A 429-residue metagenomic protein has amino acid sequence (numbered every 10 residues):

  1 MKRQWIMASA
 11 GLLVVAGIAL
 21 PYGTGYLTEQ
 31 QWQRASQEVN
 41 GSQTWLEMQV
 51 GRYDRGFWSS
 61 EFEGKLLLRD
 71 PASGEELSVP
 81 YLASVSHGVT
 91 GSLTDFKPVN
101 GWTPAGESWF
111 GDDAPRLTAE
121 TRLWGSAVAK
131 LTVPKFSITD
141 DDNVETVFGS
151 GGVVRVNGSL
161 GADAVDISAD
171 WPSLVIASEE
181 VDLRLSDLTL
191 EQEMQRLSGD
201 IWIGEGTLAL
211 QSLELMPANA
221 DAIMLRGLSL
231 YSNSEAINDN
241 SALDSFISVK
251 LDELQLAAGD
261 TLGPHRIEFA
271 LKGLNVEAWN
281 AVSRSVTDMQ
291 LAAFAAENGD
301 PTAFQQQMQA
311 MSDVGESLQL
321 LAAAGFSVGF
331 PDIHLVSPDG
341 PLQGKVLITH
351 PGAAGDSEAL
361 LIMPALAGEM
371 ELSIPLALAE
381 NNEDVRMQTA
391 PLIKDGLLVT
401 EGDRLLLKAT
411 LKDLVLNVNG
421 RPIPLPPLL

Functional and structural regions predicted by a protein language model:
M1-W5: Positively charged n-region of N-terminal signal peptides that target proteins for export
I6-A8, A16-L429: Glycine-rich, small/hydroxylated-residue low-complexity segments
